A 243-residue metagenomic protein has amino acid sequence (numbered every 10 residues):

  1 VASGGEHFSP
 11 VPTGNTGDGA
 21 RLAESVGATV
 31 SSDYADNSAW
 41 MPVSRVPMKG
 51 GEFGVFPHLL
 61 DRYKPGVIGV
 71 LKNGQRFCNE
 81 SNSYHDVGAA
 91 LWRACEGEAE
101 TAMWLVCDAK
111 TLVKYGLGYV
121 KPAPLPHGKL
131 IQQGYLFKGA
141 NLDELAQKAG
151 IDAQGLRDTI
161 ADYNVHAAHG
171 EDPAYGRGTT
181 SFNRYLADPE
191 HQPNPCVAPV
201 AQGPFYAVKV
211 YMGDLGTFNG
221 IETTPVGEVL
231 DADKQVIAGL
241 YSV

Functional and structural regions predicted by a protein language model:
V1-V46: Glycine-rich loop(s) and the adjacent beta-strand/alpha-helix scaffold that form part
P10-P12, F56-D61, N82, V210-G220: Short Gly/Pro-enriched turn/cap motifs at secondary-structure boundaries
A39-V43, G88-A89, M212-F218: Glycine-rich phosphate/pyrophosphate-binding beta-alpha loops
S44-H58, A167-E171, R184-A187: Short glycine/threonine-rich loop-to-helix capping motif typified by GTGT followed within a few residues by an Asp-Pro
E52-A89: Phosphate/diphosphate-binding loops
R76-G116, D231, Q235-V243: Gly/Pro-rich active-site capping loops and adjacent beta-alpha segments that organize cofactor/substrate pockets
V106, Y115-P173: N-terminal leader/propeptide and maturation segments of large enzyme subunits in energy/redox metabolism and hydrolases
G155-V243: A glycine-rich dinucleotide-binding beta-alpha-beta segment and adjacent secondary-structure elements that constitute
